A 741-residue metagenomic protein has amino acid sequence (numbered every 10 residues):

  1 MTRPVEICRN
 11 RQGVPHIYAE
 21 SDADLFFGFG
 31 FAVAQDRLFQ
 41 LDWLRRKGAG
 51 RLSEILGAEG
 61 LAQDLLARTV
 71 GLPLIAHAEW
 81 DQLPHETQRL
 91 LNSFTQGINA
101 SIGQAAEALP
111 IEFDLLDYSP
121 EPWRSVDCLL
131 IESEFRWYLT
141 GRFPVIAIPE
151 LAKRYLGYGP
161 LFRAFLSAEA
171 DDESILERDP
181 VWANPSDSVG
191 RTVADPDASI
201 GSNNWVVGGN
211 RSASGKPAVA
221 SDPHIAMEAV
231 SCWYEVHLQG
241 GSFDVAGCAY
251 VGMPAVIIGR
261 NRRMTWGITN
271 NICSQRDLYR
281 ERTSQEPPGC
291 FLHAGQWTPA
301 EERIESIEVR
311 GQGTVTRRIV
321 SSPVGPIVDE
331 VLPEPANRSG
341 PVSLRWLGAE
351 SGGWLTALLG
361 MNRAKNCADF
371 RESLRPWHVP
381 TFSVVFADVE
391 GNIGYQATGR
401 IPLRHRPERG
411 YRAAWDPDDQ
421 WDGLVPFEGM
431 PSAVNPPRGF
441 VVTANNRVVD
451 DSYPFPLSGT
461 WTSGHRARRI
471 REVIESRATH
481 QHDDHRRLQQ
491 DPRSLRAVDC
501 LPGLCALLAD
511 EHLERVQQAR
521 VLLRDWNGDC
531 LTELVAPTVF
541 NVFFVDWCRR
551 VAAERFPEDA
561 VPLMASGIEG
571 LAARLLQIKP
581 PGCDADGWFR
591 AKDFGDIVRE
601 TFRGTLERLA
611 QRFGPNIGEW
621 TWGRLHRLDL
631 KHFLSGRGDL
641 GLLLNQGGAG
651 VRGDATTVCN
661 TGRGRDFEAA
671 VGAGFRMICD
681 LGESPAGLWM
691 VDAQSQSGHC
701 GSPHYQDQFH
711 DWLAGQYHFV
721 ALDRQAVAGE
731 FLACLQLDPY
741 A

Functional and structural regions predicted by a protein language model:
M1-A218, P223, A229, A560: Substrate-recognition/specificity elements adjacent to catalytic centers across diverse enzyme folds
P15, A19, D24-R68, L72-L74 (+4 more regions): Gly/Pro-rich active-site capping loops and adjacent beta-alpha segments that organize cofactor/substrate pockets
L56-L61, G71-L90, A100, P160-A164 (+2 more regions): N-terminal leader/propeptide and maturation segments of large enzyme subunits in energy/redox metabolism and hydrolases
A62, P73, T95-Q96, S351-F382 (+2 more regions): Proteins synthesized as precursors that undergo proteolytic processing into mature forms
S199, G240-V251, A255, G259-M264 (+1 more regions): Glycine- and hydrophobic-rich flexible loops that cap the catalytic core of alpha/beta enzyme folds
P333, V379-R477, D529-T532, F543-F544 (+1 more regions): Hydrophobic alpha-helical segments
P456, T460-H512, E600-A741: Terminal end segments
V542-R624: Charged, long alpha-helical assembly modules
